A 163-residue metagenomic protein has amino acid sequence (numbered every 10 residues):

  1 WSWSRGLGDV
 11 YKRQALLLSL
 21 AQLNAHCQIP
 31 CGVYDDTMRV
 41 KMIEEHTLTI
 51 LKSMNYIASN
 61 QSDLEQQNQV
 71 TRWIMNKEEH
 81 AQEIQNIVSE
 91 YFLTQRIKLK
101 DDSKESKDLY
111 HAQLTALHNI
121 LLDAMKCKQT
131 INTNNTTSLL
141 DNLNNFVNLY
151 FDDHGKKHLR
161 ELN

Functional and structural regions predicted by a protein language model:
W1-Y11: Short, small-residue-biased leader/transition segments that mark boundaries at the very start of proteins
K12-S19: Bacterial N-terminal signal peptides
L23-E65: Immediate post-signal-peptide N-terminus of mature secreted/exported proteins
Q28-C31, D35, W73, E83 (+2 more regions): Long, charged/polar, soluble alpha-helical segments
M54-Q95: Alpha-helical segments in soluble extracytoplasmic regions
N68-N76, K107, H111, N134-N142: Short, charged, amphipathic alpha-helical segments
H80, I87, Y91-K128: Long, amphipathic, charge-rich alpha-helical segments that form helical bundles/coiled-coils
L117-N163: C-terminal amphipathic alpha-helix
